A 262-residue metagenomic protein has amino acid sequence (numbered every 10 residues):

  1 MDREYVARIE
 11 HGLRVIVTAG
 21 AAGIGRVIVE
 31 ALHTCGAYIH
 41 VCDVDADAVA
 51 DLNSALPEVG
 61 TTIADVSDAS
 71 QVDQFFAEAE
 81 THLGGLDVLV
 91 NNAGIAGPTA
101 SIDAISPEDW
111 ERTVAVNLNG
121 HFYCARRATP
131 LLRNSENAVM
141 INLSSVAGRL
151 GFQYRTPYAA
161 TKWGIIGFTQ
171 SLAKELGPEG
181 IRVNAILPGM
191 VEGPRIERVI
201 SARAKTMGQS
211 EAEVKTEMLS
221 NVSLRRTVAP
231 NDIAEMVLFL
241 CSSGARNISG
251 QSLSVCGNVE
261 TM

Functional and structural regions predicted by a protein language model:
M1-I9, A96-T99, L150, R226 (+2 more regions): Short C-terminal tail/terminal secondary-structure segment of NAD(P)H-dependent dehydrogenase/reductase domains
Y5-H40: Canonical Rossmann dinucleotide-binding motif of NAD(H)/NADP(H)-dependent dehydrogenases/reductases, specifically
A100-I102, S106-V114, M218: Substrate-binding pocket helix/loop in short-chain dehydrogenase/reductase
A125, T161, T169: Active-site helix of classical SDR
S145: Residue(s) in the substrate-gating loop at a strand-loop-helix junction that position the organic substrate next
G177, R182, I248-G250: Short, small/polar-rich loop/turn modules that mediate ligand/substrate recognition or access, typified
A185, Q209-G244, I248, V255-G257: C-terminal helical subdomain
